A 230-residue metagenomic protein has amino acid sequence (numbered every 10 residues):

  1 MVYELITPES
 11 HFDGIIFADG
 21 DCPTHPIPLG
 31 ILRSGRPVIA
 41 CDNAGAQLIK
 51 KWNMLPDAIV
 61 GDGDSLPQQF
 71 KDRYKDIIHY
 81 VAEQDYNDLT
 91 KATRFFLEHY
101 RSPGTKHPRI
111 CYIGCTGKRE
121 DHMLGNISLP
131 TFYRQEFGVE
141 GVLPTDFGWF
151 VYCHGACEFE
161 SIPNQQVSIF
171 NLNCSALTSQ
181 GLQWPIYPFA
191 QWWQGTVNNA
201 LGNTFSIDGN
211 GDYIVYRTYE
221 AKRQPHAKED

Functional and structural regions predicted by a protein language model:
M1-R73: N-terminal beta-strand-loop-alpha-helix module at the start of alpha/beta ligand-binding or catalytic domains
L5-S10, L29-R33, K71-D72, P103-G104 (+6 more regions): Solvent-exposed alpha-helices and their adjacent loops that cap or buttress functional pockets in soluble metabolic
F17-D21, C115-T116, T218-Y219: Structural motif
T24-P26, D88-A92, R119-L124: Short glycine/serine/threonine-rich phosphate/pyrophosphate-binding segments that cradle anionic phosphate groups
K75-G104: Short phosphate-binding loop-to-helix
D76-E83, E140-G141, N164-S168, A176: A glycine-rich helix N-cap at a beta->alpha junction
K106-C157: Anionic-ligand-binding alpha/beta catalytic cores of soluble enzymes and soluble regulatory domains that recognize
D146, Y152-D230: Long, charged alpha-helical interface segments
